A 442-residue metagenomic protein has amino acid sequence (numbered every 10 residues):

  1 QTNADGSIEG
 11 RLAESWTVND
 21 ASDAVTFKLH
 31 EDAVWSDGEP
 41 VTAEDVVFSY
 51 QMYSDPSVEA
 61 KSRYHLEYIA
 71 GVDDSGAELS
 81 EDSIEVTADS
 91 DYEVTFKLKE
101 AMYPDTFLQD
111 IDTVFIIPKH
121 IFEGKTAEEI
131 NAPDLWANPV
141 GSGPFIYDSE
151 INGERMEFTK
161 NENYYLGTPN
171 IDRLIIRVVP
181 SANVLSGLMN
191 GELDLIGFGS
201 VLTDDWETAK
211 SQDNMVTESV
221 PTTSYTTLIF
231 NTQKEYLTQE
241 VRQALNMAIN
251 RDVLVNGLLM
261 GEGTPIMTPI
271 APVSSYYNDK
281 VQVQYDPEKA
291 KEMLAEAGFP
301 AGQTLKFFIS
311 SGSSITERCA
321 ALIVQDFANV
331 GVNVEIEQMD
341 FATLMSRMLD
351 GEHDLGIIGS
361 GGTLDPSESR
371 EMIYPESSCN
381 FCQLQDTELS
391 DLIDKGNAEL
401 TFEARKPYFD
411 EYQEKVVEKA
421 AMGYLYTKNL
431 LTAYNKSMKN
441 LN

Functional and structural regions predicted by a protein language model:
Q1-D20, Q51, V140-G141: N-terminal lobe/hinge region of extracytoplasmic solute-binding protein
T2-N3, T159-E162, V220-A244, A248 (+3 more regions): A bilobed periplasmic-binding-protein/Venus flytrap-type ligand-binding module shared by bacterial periplasmic
E14-A60: Aromatic- and charge-enriched surface segment that lines or borders ligand/interaction sites
T17, K28, L66-E123: Surface-exposed binding/hinge segments that line and control ligand-binding clefts or catalytic entry sites
D110-P169, R173, E288, E292: Gly/Pro-rich hinge or "lid" segments in bacterial periplasmic/extracellular proteins
P133, N161-W206, N333: Ligand-site clamp/hinge motif
T159, L237-Q325, V330, E411: Append "and occasionally in soluble cytosolic enzymes with long acidic Gly/Pro-rich linkers
A248-Y276, I315-L322, M345-N442: Detector for C-terminal structural segments
